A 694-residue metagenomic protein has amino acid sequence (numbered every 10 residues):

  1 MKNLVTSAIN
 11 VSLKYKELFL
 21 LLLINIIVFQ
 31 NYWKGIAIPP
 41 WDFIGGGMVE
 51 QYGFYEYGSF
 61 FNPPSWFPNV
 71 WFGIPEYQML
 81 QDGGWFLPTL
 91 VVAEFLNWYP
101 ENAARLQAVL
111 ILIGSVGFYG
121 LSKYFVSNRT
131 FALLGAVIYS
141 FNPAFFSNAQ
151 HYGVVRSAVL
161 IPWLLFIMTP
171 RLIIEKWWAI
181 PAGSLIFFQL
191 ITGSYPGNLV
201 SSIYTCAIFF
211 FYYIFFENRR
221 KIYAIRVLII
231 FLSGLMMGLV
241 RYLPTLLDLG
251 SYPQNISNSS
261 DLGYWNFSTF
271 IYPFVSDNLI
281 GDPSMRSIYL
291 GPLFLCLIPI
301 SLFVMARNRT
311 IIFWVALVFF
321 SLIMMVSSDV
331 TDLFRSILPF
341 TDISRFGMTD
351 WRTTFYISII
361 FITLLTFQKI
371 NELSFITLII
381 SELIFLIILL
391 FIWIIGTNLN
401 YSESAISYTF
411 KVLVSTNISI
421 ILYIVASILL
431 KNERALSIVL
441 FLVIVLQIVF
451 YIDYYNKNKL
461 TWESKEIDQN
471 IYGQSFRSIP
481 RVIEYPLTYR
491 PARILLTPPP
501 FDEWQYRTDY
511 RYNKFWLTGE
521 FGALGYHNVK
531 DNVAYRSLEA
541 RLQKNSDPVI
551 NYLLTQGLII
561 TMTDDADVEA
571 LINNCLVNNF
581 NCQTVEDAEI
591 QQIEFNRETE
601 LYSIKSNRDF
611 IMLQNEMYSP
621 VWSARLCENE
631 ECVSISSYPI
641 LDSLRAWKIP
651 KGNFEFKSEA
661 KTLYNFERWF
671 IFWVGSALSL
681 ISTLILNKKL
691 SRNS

Functional and structural regions predicted by a protein language model:
L4, A8-Q78, N458-E466, I471-Y512: Hydrophobic alpha-helical membrane-insertion signals
N10, I323, N579-S694: Active-site-proximal, structured, solvent-exposed surfaces of multi-pass membrane proteins that position macromolecular
L21, L112-Y124, R129-F215, R226-L246 (+4 more regions): Membrane-embedded helix bundles of polyisoprenyl
I24-S115, V137-V159, L249-G250, N258-S284 (+5 more regions): Membrane-interface coil-to-helix junctions
I26-G35, G58, L87, V92 (+9 more regions): Membrane-interface helix-loop junctions at the exits of transmembrane helices
M79-L87, G263-V304, T310-I311, R345-T363 (+1 more regions): Alpha-helical transmembrane segments at the extracellular/periplasmic loop-to-helix junctions of multi-pass membrane
V159, L172-E175, I180-L185, N198 (+5 more regions): Contiguous transmembrane helix-bundle modules in multi-pass membrane proteins
A405-F410, Q447-D609, L613-P620, L626-C632: Extracytoplasmic
